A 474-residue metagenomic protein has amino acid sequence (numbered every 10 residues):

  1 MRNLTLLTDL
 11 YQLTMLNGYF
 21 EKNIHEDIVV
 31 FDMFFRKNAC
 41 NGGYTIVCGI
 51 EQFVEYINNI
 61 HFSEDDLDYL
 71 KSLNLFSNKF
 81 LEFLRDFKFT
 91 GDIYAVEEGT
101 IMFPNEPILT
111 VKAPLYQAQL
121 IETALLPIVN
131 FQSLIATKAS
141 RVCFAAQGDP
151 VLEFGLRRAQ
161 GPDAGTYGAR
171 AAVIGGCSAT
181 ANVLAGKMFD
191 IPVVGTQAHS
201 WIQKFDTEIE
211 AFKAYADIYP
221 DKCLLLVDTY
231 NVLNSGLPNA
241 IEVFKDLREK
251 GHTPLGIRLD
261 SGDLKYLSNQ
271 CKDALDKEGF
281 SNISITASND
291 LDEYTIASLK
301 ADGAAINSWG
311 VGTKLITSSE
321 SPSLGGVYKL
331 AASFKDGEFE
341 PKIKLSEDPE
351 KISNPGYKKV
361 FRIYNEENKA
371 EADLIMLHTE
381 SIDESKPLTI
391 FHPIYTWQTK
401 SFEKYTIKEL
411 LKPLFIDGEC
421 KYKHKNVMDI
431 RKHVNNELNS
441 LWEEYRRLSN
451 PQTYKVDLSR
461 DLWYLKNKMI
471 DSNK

Functional and structural regions predicted by a protein language model:
M1-D27, F31, C40-G42, E278 (+2 more regions): Gly/Ser/Thr/Ala-enriched C-terminal appendages of enzymes
M1-I28, K37-A39, L75, L81-T90 (+6 more regions): Buried, small/hydrophobic-residue-enriched core segments of structured protein domains
V29-R85: N-terminal, Lys/Arg-enriched amphipathic/low-complexity engagement segments that precede the first folded domain
E55-N59, A95-E98, M102: An N-terminal, globular interaction/scaffold subdomain
D68-Y69, K138-R141, G155, R446-T453: Short coil/turn segments at secondary-structure boundaries
L73-L81, G161, K386-I394: Short, positively charged
V194, I257, I285, N307-W309: Hydrophobic residues within beta-strands of alpha/beta enzymes
